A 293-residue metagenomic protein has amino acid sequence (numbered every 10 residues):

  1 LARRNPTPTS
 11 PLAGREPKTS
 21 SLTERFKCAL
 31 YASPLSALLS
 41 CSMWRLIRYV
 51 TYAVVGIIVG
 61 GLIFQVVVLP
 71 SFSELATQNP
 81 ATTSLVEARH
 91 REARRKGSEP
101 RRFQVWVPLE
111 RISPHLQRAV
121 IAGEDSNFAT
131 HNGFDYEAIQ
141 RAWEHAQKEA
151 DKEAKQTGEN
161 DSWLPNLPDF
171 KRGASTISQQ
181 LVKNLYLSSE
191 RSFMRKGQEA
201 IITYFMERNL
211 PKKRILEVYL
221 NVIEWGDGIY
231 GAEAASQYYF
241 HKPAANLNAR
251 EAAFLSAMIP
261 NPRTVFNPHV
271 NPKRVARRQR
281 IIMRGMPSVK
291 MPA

Functional and structural regions predicted by a protein language model:
R3, L38-A293: Juxtamembrane regions of bacterial inner-membrane/periplasmic proteins, predominantly the peptidoglycan biogenesis
R3-R4, K18: Polybasic, lysine/arginine-rich low-complexity segments
P8-S10: Ser/Thr/Pro/Gly-rich low-complexity, intrinsically disordered segments
G14-E16, E24: Glycine-biased, low-complexity coil/linker segments
A29-A32: Short hydrophobic alpha-helical segments enriched in small aliphatic residues
